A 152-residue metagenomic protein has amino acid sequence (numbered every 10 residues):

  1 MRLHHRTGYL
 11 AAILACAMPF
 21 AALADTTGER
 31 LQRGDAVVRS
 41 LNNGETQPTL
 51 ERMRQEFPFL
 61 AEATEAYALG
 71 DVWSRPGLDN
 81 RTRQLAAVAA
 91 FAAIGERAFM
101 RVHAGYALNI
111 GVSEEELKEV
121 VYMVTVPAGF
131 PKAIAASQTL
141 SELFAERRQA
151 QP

Functional and structural regions predicted by a protein language model:
M1-L10: Bacterial N-terminal signal peptides that target proteins for export
Y9-P19: Bacterial N-terminal signal peptides
A22-R81, N109, A133-P152: Acidic, glycine/proline-rich low-complexity segments that act as flexible tails and inter-domain linkers
E62-E65, I94-M100: Short acidic alpha-helix initiation/capping motifs at coil-to-helix transition points, especially at protein N-termini
R83-F91, V120-V121: Short, structured motif recognition centered on aromatic/hydrophobic residues
A93, P127-F130: Alpha-helical transition-metal enzyme core signature, strongest for iron centers
E96-K118, I134-F144: Extended intrinsically disordered, low-complexity coil regions enriched in Ser, Thr, Gly, Ala and often Pro
M123, F130-I134: Substrate/cofactor-recognition hotspot
